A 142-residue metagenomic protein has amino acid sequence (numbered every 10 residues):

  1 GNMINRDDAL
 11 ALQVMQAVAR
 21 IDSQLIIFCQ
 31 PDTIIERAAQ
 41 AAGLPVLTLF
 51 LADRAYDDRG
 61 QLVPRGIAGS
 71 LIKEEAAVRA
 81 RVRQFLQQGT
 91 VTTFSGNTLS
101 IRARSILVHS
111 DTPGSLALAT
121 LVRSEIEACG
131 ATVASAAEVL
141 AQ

Functional and structural regions predicted by a protein language model:
G1-N5, D53-A55, G114: Short, small-residue-enriched loops and turns at beta-alpha junctions that line or gate enzyme active sites
M3-I4, D22-P31: Catalytic beta/alpha-barrel core
D7-M15: Charged helix-capping and loop-helix junction motifs
V18-I21, Q84, N97-I101: Solvent-exposed alpha-helices and their adjacent loops that cap or buttress functional pockets in soluble metabolic
L25, A117-Q142: C-terminal domain-boundary segment and adjacent tail
C29-T90: Active-site rim beta-loop-alpha module in soluble metabolic enzymes
G89-S100, T132-V139: Flexible, glycine/charged-enriched surface loops at secondary-structure junctions
V108: Conserved, mostly hydrophobic/aromatic
